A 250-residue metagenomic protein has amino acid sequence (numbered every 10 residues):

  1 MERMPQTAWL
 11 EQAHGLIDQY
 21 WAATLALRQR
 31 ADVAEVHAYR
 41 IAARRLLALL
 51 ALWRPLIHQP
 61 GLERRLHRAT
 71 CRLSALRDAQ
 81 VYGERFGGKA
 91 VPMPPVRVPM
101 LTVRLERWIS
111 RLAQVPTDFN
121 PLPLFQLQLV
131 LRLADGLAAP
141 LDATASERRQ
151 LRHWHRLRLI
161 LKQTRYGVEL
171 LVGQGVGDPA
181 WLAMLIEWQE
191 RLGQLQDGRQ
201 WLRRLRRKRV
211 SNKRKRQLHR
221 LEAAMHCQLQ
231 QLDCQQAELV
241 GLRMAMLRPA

Functional and structural regions predicted by a protein language model:
M1-A250: Function-determining surface determinants
